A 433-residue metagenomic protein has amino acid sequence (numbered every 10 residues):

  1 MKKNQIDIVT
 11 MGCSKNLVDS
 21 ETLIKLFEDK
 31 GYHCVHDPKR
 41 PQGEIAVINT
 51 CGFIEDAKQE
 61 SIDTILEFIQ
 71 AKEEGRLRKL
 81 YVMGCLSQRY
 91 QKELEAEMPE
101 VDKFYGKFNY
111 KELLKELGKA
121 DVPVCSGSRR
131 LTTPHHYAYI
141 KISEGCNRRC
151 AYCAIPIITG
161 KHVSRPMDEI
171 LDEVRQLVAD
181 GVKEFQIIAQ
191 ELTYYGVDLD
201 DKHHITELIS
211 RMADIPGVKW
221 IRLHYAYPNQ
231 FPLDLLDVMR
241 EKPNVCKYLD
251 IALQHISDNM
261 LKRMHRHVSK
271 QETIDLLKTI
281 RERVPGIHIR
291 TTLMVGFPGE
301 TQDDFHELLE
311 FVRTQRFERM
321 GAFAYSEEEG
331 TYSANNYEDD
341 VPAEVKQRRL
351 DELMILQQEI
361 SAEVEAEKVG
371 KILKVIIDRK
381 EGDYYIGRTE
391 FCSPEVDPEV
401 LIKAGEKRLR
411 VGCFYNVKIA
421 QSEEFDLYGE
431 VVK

Functional and structural regions predicted by a protein language model:
M1-Y195, D234, L249, Q271-E282 (+5 more regions): Proteins enriched for Cys/Gly/acidic motifs involved in redox and nucleic-acid/cofactor modification
K79-G84, R89, L94, A179-D303 (+1 more regions): Conserved SAM/AdoMet-binding glycine-rich loop
K111, R148, T193, D258-N259 (+2 more regions): Glycine-centered loop/turn positions within well-structured domains that cap or flank conserved ligand/cofactor-binding
R130-L131, D237-E241, L253, E365-E367 (+2 more regions): Replace "in large, NTP-powered and nucleic-acid-processing enzymes" with "in large, NTP-powered factors and other
C150, I170, I187, L223 (+7 more regions): Conserved, mostly hydrophobic/aromatic
A189, Y225, L253-H255, T291-V295 (+6 more regions): Active-site proximal loops enriched in glycine and acidic residues that flank catalytic Cys/His/Asp and coordinate
V218, C246-Y248, V284, H288-R290 (+5 more regions): Active-site lining segments that contact anionic ligands and/or coordinate catalytic metals
N336-K433: Terminal RNA-binding accessory module
